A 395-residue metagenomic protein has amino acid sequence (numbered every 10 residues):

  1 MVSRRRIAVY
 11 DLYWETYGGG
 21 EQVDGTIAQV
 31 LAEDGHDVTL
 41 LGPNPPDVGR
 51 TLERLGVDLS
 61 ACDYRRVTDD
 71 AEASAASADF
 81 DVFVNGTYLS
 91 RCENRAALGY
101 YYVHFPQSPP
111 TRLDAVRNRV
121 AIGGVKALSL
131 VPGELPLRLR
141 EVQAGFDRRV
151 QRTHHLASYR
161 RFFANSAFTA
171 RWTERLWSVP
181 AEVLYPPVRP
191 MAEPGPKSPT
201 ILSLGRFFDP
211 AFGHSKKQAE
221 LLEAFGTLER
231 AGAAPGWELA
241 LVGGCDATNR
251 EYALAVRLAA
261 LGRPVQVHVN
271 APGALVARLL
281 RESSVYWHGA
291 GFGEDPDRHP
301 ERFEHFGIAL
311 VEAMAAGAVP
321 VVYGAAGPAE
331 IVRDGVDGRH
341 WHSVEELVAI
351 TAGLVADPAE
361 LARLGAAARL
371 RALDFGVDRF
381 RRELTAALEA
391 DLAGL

Functional and structural regions predicted by a protein language model:
R119-F162, T169-R171: Membrane-proximal helix-turn-helix segments that form the acceptor-binding/catalytic region of lipid-linked
W172-L176, P187-M191, K197-A259: Conserved catalytic-core segment of nucleotide-activated headgroup transferases in glycan assembly
G243, A253-V285: Nucleotide-activated donor-binding/catalytic signature segment of Leloir-type glycosyltransferases, i.e., the conserved
R281-H305, A318: Acidic donor-binding loop of glycosyltransferase active sites
D297, V321-G335, R339-H340: Short acidic/histidine- and often glycine-rich active-site loop of Leloir-type glycosyltransferases that engages
L310-V322: Short hydrophobic beta-strand element within catalytic cores of glycosyltransferases and related nucleotide-activated
R333-E345, G353-A359: Conserved acidic donor-binding segment of nucleotide-sugar-dependent glycosyltransferases
H342-E346, A359-A393: A charged, aromatic-enriched C-terminal amphipathic alpha-helix characteristic of glycosyltransferases across folds
